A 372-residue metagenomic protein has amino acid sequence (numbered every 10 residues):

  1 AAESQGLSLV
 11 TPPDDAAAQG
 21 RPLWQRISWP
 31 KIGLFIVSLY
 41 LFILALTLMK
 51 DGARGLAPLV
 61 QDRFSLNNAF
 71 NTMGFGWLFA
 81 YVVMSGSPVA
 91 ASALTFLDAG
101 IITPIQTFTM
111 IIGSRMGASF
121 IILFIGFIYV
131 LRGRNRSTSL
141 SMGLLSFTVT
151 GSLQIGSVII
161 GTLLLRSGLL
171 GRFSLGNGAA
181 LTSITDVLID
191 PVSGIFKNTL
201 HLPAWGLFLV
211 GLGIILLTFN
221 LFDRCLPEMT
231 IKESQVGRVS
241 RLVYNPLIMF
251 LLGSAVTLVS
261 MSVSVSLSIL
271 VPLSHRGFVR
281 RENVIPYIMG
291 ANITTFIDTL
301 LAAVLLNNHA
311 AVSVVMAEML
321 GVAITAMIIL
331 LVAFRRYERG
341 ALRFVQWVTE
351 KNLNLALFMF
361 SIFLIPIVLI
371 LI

Functional and structural regions predicted by a protein language model:
A1-G33, R134-S137, L169-T199, R224-Y244 (+1 more regions): Intrinsically disordered, low-complexity non-transmembrane regions of multi-pass membrane transporters
A17-M73, P191-F250: Helix-loop-helix hairpins and the membrane-proximal interhelical loops of multi-pass alpha-helical transport proteins
Q19-S28, G52-F79, V83, P88-G100 (+6 more regions): Transmembrane helical cores of multi-pass ion-transport proteins
G33-L48, F75-W77, V149-T162, L207-D223 (+3 more regions): Hydrophobic core segments of alpha-helical transmembrane domains in multi-pass membrane transport and ion-translocation
F35, L39, F64, N68 (+13 more regions): Alpha-helical transmembrane segments of multi-pass membrane proteins, especially transporters and channels
A80-R115, G126-R132, V256-A323: Membrane-interfacial helix-loop connectors
P104, F120-I155, L165-A180: Membrane-interface helix-loop-helix junctions at boundaries between adjacent transmembrane segments
G133-I155, F296-I372: C-terminal transmembrane helix pair
